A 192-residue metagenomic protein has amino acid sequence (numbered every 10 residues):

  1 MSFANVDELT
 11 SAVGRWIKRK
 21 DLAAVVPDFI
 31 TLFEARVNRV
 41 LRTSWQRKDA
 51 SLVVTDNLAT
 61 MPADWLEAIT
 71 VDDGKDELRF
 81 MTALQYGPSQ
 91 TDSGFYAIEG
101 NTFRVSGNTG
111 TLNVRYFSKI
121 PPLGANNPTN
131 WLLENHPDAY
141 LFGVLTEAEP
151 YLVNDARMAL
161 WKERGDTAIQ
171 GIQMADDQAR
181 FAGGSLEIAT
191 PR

Functional and structural regions predicted by a protein language model:
M1-R192: Glycine-enriched, solvent-exposed interface loops adjoining structured elements
